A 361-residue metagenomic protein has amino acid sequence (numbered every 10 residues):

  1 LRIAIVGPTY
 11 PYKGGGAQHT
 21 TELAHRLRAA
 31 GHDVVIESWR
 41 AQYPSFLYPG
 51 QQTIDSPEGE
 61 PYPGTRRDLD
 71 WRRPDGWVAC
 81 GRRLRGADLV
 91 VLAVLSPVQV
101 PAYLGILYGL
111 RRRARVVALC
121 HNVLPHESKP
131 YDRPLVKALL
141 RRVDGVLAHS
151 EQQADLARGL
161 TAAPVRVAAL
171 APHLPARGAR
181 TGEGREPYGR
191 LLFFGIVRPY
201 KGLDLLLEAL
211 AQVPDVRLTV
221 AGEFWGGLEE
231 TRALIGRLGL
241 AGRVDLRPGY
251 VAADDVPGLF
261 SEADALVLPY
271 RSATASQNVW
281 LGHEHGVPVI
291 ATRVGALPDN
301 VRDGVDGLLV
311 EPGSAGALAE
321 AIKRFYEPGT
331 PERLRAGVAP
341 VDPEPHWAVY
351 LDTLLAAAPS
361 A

Functional and structural regions predicted by a protein language model:
G7-K13, E22-R85, P97, Q153 (+1 more regions): N-terminal strand-loop element at the rim of the active site of nucleotide-sugar-dependent glycosyltransferases
Q18-E22, I196-Q212, E229, W280-L281 (+1 more regions): A conserved mid-protein helix/loop that constitutes part of the nucleotide-sugar donor-binding site
R40-Y43, R217-R232, G249: Glycosyltransferase donor-sugar binding loop
E183-K201, L207-L210, T219, E223: Conserved donor-binding/catalytic core segment of Leloir-type glycosyltransferases
T231-D254: Nucleotide-activated donor-binding/catalytic signature segment of Leloir-type glycosyltransferases, i.e., the conserved
G258-T274, E284-V287: Acidic donor-binding loop of glycosyltransferase active sites
D303-G304, L308-A315, I322-G329: Conserved acidic donor-binding segment of nucleotide-sugar-dependent glycosyltransferases
T330-P345: A short, well-ordered alpha-helix in the C-terminal region of glycosyltransferases
